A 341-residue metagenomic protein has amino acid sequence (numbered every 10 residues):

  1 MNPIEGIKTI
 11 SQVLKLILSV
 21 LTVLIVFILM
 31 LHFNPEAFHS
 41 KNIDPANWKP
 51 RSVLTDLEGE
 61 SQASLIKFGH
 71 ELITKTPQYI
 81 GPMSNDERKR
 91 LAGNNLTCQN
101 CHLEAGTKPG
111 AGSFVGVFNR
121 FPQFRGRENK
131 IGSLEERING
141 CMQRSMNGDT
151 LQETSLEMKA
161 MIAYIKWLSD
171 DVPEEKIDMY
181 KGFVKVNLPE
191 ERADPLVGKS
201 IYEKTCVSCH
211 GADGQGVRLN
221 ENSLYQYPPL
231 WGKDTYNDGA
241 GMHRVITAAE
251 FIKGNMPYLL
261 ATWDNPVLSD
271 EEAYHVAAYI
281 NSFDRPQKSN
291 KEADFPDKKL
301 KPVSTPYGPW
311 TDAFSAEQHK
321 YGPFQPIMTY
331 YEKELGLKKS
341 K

Functional and structural regions predicted by a protein language model:
M1-P82, Q123-E136, Q143-L156, S169 (+1 more regions): N-terminal export/targeting leaders of redox proteins
H39-S40, C141, A163-S200, V207-T235: Accessory recognition modules or surfaces
N47-K89, D170-Y202, G216-V217: Electrostatic cytochrome c docking/interface patches
I66, H70, I131-N139, M158 (+3 more regions): An amphipathic alpha-helix signature
G69, N95-G106, M161, G198-V217 (+2 more regions): The canonical Cys-X-X-Cys-His
I73-I80, H102-A105, M142-D149, I165-V172 (+4 more regions): Sec/Tat-exported extracytoplasmic proteins
P82-E135, G216-K253, P257: Gly/Gly-Pro-rich "capping" loops immediately C-terminal to redox-active cysteine motifs in periplasmic/lumenal
G232-D297: Active-site/pore-lining binding-face segments in mid-to-C-terminal subdomains
